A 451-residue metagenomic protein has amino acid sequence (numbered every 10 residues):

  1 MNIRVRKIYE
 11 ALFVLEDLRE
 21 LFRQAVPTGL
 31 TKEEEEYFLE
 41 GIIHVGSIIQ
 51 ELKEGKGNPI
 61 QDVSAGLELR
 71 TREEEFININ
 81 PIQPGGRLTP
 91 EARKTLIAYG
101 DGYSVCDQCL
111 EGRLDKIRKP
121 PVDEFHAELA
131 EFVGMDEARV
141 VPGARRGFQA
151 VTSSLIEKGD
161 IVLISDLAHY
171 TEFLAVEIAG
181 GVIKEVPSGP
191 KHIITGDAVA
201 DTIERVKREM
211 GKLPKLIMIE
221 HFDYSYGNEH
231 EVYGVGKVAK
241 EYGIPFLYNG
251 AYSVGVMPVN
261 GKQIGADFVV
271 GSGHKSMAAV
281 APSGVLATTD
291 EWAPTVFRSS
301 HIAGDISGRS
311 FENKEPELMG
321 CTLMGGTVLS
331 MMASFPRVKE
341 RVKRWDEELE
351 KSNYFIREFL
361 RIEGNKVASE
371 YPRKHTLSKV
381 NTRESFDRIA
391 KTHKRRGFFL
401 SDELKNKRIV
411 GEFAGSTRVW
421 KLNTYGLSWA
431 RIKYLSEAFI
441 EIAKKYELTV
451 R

Functional and structural regions predicted by a protein language model:
N2-G46, E204-R205, E340, N406 (+1 more regions): PLP-dependent enzyme catalytic core of the Aspartate aminotransferase-like
I3-G112, E317: N-terminal "arm"/small-domain region of PLP-dependent enzymes with the aminotransferase-like
P81, A92-G147, S153-S154, L167: Conserved N-terminal alpha-helix of the aminotransferase class I/II PLP-enzyme fold
S154-Y170: Conserved PLP-anchoring active-site segment centered on the Schiff-base-forming lysine
I194-G255: Active-site phosphate-binding strand-loop segment of PLP-dependent enzymes
N260-H274: Conserved active-site segment immediately N-terminal to the catalytic lysine that forms the internal aldimine
G271-K374: Active-site C-terminal subdomain of aminotransferase-like
L349, N353, N365-E403, G426: Conserved PLP-binding catalytic core of the aspartate aminotransferase-like
